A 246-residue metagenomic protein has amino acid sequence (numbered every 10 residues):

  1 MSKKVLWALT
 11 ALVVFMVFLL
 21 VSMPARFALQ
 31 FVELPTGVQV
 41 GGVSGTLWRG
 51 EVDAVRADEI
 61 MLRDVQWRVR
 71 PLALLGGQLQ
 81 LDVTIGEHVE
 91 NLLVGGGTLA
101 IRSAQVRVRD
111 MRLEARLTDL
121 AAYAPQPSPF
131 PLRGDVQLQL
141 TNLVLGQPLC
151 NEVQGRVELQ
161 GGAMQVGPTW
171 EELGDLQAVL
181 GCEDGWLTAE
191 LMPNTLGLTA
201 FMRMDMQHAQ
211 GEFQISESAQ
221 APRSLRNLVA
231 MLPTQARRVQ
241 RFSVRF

Functional and structural regions predicted by a protein language model:
S2-T10, L19, Q30-L34, P168-E171 (+1 more regions): Extended terminal
F15-G41: Aromatic-capped interface at the extracytoplasmic side of an N-terminal signal-anchor transmembrane helix
V38-F130: N-terminal beta-strand/beta-hairpin edge segment
E59-W67, H88-G96, Y123-T141, W170-L176 (+2 more regions): Amphipathic hydrophobic-ligand
R68-L72, A100-R102, G146, G181 (+1 more regions): Short beta-strand micro-motifs enriched in acidic
E87, G161-A163, E217: Transmembrane beta-strands of outer-membrane beta-barrel pores
G97-D184: Elongated, acidic membrane-bridging lipid-handling scaffolds and related periplasm/extracellular "bridge/tunnel" systems
